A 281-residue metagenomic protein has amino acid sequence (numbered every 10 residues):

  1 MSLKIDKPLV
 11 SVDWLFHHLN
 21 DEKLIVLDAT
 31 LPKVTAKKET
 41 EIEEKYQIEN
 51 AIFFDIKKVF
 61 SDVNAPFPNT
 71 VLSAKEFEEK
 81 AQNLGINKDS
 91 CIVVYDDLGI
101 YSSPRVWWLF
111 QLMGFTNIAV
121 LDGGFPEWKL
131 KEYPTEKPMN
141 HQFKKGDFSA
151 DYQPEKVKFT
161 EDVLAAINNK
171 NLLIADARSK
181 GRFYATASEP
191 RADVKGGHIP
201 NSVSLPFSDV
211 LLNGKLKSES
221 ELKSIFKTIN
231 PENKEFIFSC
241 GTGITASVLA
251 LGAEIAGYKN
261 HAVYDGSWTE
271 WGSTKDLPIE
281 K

Functional and structural regions predicted by a protein language model:
M1-K281: Cytosolic catalytic domains that perform sulfur/thiol-centered chemistry
